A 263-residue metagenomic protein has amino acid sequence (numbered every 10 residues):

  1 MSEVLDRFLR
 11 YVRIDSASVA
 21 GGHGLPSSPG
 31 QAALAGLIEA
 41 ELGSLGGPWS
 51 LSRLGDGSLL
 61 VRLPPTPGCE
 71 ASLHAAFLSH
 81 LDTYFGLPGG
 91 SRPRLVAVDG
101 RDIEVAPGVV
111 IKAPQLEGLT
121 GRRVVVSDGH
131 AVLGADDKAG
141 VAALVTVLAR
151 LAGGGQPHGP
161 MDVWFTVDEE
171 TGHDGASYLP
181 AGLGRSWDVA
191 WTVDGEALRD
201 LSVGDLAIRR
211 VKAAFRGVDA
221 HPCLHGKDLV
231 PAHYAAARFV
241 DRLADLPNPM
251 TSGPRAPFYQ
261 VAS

Functional and structural regions predicted by a protein language model:
S2-R123: Acidic/His- and Gly-rich active-site-bordering loop/insert found across diverse amide/peptide-bond hydrolases
L5, L9, G36-E39, V141-A149 (+3 more regions): Predominant activation on well-ordered alpha-helical scaffold segments within soluble catalytic domains
R10-A17, G43-P48, A149-P157, E169 (+2 more regions): Generic secondary-structure signature for well-ordered alpha-helical cores
P29, H130-A142, G226-Y234: Short, conserved micro-motifs enriched in small and acidic residues
H74-L78, D188-T192, K212: Short glycine-aspartate micro-motif
E117-L206, T251-A262: Acidic/histidine-rich catalytic neighborhood of metal-dependent amide-processing enzymes
T192-H225, L229-A235: Phosphate/diphosphate-binding glycine-rich loops and adjacent basic-rich segments that engage nucleotide
H233-S263: Metal-dependent amide/peptide-bond hydrolase catalytic core, centered on the "pita-bread" metallohydrolase fold
